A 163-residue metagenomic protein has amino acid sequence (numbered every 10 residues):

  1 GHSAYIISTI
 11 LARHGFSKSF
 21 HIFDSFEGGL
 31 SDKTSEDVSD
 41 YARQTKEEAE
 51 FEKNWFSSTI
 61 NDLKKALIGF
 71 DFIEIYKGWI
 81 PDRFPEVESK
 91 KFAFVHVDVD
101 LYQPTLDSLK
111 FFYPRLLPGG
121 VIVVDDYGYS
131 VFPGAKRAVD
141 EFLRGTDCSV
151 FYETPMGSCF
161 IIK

Functional and structural regions predicted by a protein language model:
G1-K163: S-adenosylmethionine/decaboxylated-SAM
